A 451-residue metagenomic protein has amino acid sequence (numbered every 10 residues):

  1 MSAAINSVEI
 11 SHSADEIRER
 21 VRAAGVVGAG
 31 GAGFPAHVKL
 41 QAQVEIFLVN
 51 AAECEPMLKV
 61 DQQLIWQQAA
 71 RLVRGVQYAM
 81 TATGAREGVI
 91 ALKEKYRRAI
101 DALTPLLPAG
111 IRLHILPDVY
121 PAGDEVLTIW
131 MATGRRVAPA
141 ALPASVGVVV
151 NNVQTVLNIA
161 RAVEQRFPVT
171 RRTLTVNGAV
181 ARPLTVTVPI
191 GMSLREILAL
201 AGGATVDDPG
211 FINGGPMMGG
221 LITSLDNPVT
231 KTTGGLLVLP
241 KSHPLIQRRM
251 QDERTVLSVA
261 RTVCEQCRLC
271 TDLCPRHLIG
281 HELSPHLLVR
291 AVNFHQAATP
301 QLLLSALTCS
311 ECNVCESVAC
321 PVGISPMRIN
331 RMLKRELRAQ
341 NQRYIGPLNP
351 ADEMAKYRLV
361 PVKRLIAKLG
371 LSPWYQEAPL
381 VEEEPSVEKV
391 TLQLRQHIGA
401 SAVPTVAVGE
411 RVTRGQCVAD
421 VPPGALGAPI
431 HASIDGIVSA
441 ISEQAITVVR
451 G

Functional and structural regions predicted by a protein language model:
F47-D61, V180: Gly-rich Lys/Arg/Thr-decorated short loops/hinges at beta-loop-alpha junctions or inter-strand turns that position
R86-L194, L200-D207, G215-P216, I222-T223 (+1 more regions): Hydrophobic alpha-helical positions that pack around
R135-P139, N152-T155, Y344-E384, I446-T447: Extended boundary segments
L239-R261, T271, R276-E353, V387: Ferredoxin-type iron-sulfur electron-transfer modules in oxidoreductases and energy-metabolism complexes
A378-A400, D420-V421, A428-A432: Short beta-strand-turn/beta-hairpin segments enriched in glycine/proline and small hydrophobics that form edge-strand
A402-R411, G415: Short histidine-centered loop motifs in beta-beta connectors
T413-G427, A445-V448: Short hydrophobic beta/alpha edge segments that flank linear recognition/processing sites
G436-V438: Conserved hydrophobic positions within beta-strands
